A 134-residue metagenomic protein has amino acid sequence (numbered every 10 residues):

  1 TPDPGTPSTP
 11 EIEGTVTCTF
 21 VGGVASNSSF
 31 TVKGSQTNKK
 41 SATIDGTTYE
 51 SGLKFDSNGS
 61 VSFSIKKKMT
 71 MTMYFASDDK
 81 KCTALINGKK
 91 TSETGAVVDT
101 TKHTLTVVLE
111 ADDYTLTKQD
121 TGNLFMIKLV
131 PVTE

Functional and structural regions predicted by a protein language model:
T1-E13: Ser/Thr/Gly/Pro-rich low-complexity, disordered linker/stalk segments of secreted and cell-surface proteins
P10-N58: Glycan-recognition and processing domains
I44-K67, D78-K81, T101-L105, G122-M126: Short beta-strands within extracellular/lumenal beta-sheet-rich domains
G59, K67-M71, A111-D113: Short tyrosine-centred short linear motifs in exposed loops/low-complexity segments
T72-A76: Short edge beta-strand/loop segments characteristic of extracellular beta-sandwich folds
D79-K90: Short, surface-exposed beta-strand/strand-loop-strand elements in extracellular ectodomains
K89-A111: Extracellular carbohydrate recognition and processing domains and analogous Trp-centered ligand-binding platforms
T115-N123: Short beta-strand-plus-loop segments that form exposed binding edges in beta-rich domains
